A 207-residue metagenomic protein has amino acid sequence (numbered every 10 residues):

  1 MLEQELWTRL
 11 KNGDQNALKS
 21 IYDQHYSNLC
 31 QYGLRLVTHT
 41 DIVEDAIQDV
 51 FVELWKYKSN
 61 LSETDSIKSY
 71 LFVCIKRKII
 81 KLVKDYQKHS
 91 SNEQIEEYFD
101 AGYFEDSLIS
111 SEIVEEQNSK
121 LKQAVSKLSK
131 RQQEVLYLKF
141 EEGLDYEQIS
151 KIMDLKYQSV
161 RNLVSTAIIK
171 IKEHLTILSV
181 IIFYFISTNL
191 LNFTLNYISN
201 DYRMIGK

Functional and structural regions predicted by a protein language model:
M1-S27, L54, I198-K207: N-terminal module of bacterial RNA polymerase sigma factors
K11-N12, F51-S66: Sigma70-family region 2
Q31, D45-V52, D65-R77: Structural recognition of an alpha-helix C-terminal capping motif at a helix-to-coil junction
S59-S62, V73-E93: Arg/Lys-rich amphipathic alpha helix in sigma70-family domain 2
K76, E147, K151-I177: DNA-recognition helix of helix-turn-helix
K81, H89-V114: Internal acidic/polar
S90, K151, I168-K207: C-terminal edge and immediately downstream basic/flexible tail or linker adjoining helix-turn-helix-like DNA-binding
V135-K139: A short pre-motif secondary-structure segment
